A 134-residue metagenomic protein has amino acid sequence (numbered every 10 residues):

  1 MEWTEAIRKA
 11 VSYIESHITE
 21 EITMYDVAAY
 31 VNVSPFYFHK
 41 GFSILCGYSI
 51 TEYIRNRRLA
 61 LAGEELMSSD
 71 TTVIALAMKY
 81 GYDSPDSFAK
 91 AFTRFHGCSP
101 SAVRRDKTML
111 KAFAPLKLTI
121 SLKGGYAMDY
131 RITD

Functional and structural regions predicted by a protein language model:
M1-W3, K90-D134: …primarily DNA-binding HTH/wHTH and HhH modules…
T4, R8-Y25, I44-Y80, K107-G125: Terminal helix-turn-helix DNA-binding modules in bacterial transcription factors
V31, Y80-G81: Core residues of bacterial helix-turn-helix
S34-P35, D83-S84: Short coil turns linking two alpha-helices in DNA-binding domains
Y37, E52-R55, S87, S101: Short alpha-helical segments used as structural interaction elements across diverse proteins
